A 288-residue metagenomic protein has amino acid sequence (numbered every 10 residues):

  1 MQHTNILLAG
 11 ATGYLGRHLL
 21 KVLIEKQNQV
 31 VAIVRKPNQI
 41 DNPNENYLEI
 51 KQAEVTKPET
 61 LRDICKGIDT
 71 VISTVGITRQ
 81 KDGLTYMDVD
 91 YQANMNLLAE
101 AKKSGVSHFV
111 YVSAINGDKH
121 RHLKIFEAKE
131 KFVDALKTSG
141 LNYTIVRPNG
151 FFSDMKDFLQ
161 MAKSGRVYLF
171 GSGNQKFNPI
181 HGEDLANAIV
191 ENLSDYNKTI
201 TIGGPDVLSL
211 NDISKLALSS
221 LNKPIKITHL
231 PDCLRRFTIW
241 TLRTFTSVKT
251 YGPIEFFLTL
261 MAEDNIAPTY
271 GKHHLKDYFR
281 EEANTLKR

Functional and structural regions predicted by a protein language model:
H3-K26: N-terminal Rossmann NAD(P)H-binding glycine-rich loop of SDR-like oxidoreductase domains
L7, N38-N96, E100-K103, N116-D118: NAD(P)H-binding glycine-rich loop region in Rossmannoid oxidoreductase-like domains and their noncatalytic homologs
L15, V71, L185, I189 (+3 more regions): Non-catalytic, hydrophobic alpha-helical segments
I77-K163: Glycine-/Pro-rich loop/turn segments that contact NAD(P) or position catalytic residues in Rossmann-like domains
S153-Q160, E191-I200, K223-I225: Glycine/proline-rich active-site loop of Rossmann-fold NAD(P)-dependent oxidoreductases
G171-N192, K198: Substrate-positioning beta->alpha
K176-E183, I202-S220, C233-F237, H273: Substrate-binding strand-loop-helix patch in Rossmann-like NAD(P)-dependent oxidoreductase/epimerase domains
D232-R288: A hydrophobic C-terminal alpha-helical subdomain
